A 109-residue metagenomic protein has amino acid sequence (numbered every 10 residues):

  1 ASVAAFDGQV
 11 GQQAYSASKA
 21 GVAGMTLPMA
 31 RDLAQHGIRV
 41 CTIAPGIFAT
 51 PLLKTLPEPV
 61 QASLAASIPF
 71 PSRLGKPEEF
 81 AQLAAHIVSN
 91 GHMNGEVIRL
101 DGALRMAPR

Functional and structural regions predicted by a protein language model:
S2: Residue(s) in the substrate-gating loop at a strand-loop-helix junction that position the organic substrate next
A5-D7, M106: Conserved catalytic-site region of short-chain dehydrogenase/reductase
Q13: Cytosolic ligand/metal-binding cores
S18, T26: Active-site helix of classical SDR
R31-Q35: Alpha-helical segment proximal to the catalytic Tyr-Lys
V40, A44-T55: Short, flexible catalytic-loop segment of classical short-chain dehydrogenase/reductase
P59-E79: Catalytic Tyr-x(3-8)-Lys segment
K76-L100, R105: C-terminal substrate-recognition "lid" of short-chain dehydrogenase/reductases
